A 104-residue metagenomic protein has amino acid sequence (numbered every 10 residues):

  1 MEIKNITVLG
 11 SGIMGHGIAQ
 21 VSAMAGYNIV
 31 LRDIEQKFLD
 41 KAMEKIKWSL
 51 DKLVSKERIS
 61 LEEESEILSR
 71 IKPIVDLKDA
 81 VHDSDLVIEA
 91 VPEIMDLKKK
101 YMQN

Functional and structural regions predicted by a protein language model:
M1-S49, K56: NAD(P)+-binding Rossmann beta1-loop-alpha1 motif at the extreme N-terminus of oxidoreductases
K37, K41, K52-N104: Rossmann-like NAD(P)-binding element
